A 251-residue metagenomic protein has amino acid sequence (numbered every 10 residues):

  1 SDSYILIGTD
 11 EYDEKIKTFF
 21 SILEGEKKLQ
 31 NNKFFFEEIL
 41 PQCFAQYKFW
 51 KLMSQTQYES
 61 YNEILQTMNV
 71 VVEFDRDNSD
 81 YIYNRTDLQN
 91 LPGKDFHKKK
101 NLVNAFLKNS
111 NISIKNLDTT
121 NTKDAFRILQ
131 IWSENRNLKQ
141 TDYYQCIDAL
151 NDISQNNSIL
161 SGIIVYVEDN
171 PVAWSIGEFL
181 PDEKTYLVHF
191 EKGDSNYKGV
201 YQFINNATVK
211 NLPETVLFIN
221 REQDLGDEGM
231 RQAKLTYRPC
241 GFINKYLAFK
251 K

Functional and structural regions predicted by a protein language model:
S1-F49, Y166-S195: Conserved donor-binding loop and adjoining core beta-sheet/short helix segment in diverse acyl/aminoacyl transferases
S1-S3, D152-I163: A short helix-loop-beta-strand connector motif used in the catalytic cores of GNAT acetyltransferases and, in some
Q42-T56, P213-E222: Conserved GNAT acetyl-CoA-binding A-motif
Y47-L65, D77-D80: Short, glycine/charge-rich beta-strand/loop segments that flank catalytic centers and engage negatively charged groups
Q57-F74, N101, L225-F242: Conserved active-site alpha-helix within GNAT-family acetyltransferase domains
T67-N137: Acyltransferase donor/substrate-recognition loop-hinge adjacent to the catalytic core
R136-A149: Conserved GNAT-fold acetyl-CoA-binding loop/helix
S161-K250: Aromatic (often tryptophan-rich) hydrophobic motifs at membrane interfaces
